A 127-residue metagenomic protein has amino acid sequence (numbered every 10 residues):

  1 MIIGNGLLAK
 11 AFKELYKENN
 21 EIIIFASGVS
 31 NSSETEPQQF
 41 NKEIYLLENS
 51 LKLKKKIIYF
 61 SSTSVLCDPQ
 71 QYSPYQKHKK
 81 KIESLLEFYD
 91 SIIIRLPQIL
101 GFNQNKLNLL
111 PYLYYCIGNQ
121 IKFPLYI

Functional and structural regions predicted by a protein language model:
M1-Y16: N-terminal Rossmann NAD(P)H-binding glycine-rich loop of SDR-like oxidoreductase domains
L7, A11, I22, Y45-N49 (+3 more regions): Alpha-helical elements of Rossmann-like donor-binding domains used by nucleotide-donor carbohydrate transfer enzymes
E14-K52, S62-Q70: NAD(P)H-binding glycine-rich loop region in Rossmannoid oxidoreductase-like domains and their noncatalytic homologs
A26, I57-T63, I94-L96: SDR active-site strand-loop-helix element
Q39-Y45, Y75-K79, N108-P111: Charged helix-capping and loop-helix junction motifs
Y59-P69, P74, I99-K106: Conserved catalytic-site region of short-chain dehydrogenase/reductase
Q71-P97: Active-site Tyr-X1-5-Lys
D90-I93, P97-I127: NAD(P)-dependent short-chain dehydrogenase/reductase
